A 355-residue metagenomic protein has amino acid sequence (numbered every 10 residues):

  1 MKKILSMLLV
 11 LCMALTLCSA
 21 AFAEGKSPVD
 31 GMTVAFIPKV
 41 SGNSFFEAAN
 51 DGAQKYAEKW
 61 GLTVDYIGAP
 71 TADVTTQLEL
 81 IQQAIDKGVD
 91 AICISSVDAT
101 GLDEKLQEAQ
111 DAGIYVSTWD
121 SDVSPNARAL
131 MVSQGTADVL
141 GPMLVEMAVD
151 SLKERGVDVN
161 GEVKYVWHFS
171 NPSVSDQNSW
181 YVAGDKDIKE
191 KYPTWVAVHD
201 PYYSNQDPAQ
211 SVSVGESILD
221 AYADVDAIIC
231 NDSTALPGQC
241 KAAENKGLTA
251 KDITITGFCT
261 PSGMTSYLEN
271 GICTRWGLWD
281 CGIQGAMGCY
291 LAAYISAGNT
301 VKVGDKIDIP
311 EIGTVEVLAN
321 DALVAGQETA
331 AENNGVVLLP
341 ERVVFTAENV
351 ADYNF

Functional and structural regions predicted by a protein language model:
K2-K3, K39: A general lysine-centric signal
K3-I4, L78: Hydrophobic alpha-helical segments, especially transmembrane helices and their immediate juxtamembrane helical caps
I4-A23: Sec-dependent N-terminal signal peptides of Gram-positive bacterial secreted proteins and lipoproteins
A20-F355: A residue-level marker of the well-folded mature domains of exported/periplasmic proteins
